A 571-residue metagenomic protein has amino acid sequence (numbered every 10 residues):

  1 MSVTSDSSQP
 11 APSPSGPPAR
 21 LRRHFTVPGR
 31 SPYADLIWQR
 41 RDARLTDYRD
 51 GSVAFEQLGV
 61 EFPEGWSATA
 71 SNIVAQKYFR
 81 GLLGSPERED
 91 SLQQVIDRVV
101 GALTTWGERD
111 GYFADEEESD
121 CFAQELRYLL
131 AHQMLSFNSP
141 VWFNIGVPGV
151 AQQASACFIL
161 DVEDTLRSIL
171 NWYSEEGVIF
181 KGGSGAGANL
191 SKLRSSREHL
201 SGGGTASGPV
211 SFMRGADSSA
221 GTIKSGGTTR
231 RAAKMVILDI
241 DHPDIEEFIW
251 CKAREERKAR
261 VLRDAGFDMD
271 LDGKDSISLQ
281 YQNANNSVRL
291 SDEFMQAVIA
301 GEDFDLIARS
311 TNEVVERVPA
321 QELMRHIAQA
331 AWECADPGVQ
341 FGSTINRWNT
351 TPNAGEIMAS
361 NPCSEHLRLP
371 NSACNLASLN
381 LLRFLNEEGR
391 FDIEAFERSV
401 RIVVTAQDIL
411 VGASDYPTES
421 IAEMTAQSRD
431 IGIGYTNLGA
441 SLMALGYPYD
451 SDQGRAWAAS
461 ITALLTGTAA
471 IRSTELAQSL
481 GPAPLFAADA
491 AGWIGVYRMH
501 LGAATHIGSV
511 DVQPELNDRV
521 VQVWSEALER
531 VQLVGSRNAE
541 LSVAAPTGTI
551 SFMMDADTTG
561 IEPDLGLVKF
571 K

Functional and structural regions predicted by a protein language model:
M1-K571: Extended catalytic cores of very large enzyme megasubunits
